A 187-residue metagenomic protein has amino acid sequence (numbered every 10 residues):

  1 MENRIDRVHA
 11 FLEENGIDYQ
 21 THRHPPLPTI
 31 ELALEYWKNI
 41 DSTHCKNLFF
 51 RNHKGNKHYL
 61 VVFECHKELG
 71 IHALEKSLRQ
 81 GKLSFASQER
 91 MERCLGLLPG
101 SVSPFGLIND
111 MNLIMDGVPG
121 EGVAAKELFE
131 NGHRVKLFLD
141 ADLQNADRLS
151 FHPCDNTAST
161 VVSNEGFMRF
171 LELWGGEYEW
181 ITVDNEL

Functional and structural regions predicted by a protein language model:
M1-L187: Extended, low-hydrophobicity, polar/charged segments
